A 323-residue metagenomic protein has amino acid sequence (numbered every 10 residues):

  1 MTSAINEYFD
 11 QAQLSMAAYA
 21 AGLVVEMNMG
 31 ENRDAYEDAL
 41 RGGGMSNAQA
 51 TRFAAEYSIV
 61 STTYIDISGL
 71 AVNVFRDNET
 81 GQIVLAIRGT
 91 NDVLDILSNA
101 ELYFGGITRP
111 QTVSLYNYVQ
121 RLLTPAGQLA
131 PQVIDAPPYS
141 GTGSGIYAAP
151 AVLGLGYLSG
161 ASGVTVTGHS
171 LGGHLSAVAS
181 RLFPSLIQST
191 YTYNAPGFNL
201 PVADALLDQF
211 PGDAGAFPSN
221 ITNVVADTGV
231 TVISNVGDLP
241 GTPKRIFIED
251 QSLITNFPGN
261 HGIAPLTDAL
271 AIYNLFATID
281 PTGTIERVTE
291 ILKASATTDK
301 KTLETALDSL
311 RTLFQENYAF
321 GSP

Functional and structural regions predicted by a protein language model:
M1-I87, I285, T289-E290, A294 (+1 more regions): Flexible, membrane-associating and regulatory peripheral segments of lipid-active enzymes
L23-V25, V93-L94, T231-S234: Short, solvent-exposed loop/turn elements at domain surfaces
M29-E31, G163-T167: Conserved short loop/turn motifs at secondary-structure junctions
E37-V164, L182-S189, N194, F198-L200 (+1 more regions): A conserved cap/lid and substrate-binding interface adjacent to the catalytic center of lipid-processing enzymes
E79-Q82, N117, R121-T124, D135 (+2 more regions): Serine hydrolase/lipase
T167-G172, S176: Gly/Ala-rich beta-loop-alpha elbow adjacent to hydrolase catalytic centers
